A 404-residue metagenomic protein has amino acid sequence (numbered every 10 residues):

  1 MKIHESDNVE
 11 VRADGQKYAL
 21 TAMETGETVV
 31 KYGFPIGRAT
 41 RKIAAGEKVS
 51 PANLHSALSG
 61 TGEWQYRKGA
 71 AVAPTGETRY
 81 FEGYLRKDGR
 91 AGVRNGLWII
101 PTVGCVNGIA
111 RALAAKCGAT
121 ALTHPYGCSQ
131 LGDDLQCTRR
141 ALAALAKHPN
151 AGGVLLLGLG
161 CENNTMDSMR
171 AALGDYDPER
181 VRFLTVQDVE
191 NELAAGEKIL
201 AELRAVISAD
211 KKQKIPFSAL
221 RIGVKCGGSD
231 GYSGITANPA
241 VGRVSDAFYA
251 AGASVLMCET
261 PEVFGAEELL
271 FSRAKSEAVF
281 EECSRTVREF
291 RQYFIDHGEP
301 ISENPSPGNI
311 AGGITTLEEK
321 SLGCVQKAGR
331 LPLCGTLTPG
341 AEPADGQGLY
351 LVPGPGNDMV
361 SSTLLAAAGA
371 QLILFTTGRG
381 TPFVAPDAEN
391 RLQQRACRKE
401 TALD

Functional and structural regions predicted by a protein language model:
M1-L372, T376-D404: Metallocofactor- and cofactor-centric catalytic cores in central/energy metabolism, strongly enriched
